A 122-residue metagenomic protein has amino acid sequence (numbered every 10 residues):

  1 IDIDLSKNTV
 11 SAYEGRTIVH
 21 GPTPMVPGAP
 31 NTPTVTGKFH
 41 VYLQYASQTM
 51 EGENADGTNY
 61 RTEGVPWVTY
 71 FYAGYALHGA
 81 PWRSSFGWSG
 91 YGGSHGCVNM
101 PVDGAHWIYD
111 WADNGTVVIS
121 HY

Functional and structural regions predicted by a protein language model:
I1-P33: Cell wall/extracellular polymer interaction/catalysis modules
A29-K38, L43-Y122: Exported/periplasmic cell-wall-interacting domains
